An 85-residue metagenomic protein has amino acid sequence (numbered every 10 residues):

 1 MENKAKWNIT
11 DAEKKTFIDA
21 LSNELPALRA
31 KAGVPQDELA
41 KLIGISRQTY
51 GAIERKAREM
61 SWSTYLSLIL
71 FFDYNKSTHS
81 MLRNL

Functional and structural regions predicted by a protein language model:
E2-K31: A short, Lys/Arg-rich alpha-helix, primarily the initiator
N23-L42, S67: Short basic helix-loop element that most often maps to the first helix and adjoining turn of HTH DNA-binding modules
P26-R29, R47-G51: Secondary-structure boundary/capping motif
P35, S46-T49, S61: Short coil turns linking two alpha-helices in DNA-binding domains
S61-M81: DNA major-groove recognition helix of helix-turn-helix/homeodomain DNA-binding modules
N84-L85: Helix-turn-helix/homeodomain-like alpha-helical modules used for DNA recognition and transcription-factor dimerization
